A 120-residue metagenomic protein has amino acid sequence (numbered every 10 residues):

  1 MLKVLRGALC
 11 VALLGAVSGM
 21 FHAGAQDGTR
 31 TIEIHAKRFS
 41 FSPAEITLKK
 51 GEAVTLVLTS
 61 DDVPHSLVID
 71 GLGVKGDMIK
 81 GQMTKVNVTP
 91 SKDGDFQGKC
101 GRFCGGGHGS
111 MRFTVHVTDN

Functional and structural regions predicted by a protein language model:
M1-C10: Bacterial N-terminal signal peptides that target proteins for export
G15-A23: C-terminal segment of classical bacterial N-terminal signal peptides
G28-E33, A44-V63, Q82-K92, F96: Beta-strand cores of secreted/periplasmic/IMS beta-sandwich domains, seen most often in copper-related folds
A36-R38, E52, S60-D62, G71-G73 (+3 more regions): A mature extracytoplasmic/lumenal domain signature
S40-S42, G71-G73, M83-K85: Short structured motifs
V63-H65, F113: Short beta-strand/loop motifs in extracellular/secreted proteins, especially within beta-sandwich accessory domains
K75-D77: Surface-exposed loop/edge segments in extracytoplasmic proteins
K80-N120: Extracellular/periplasmic metallocenter environments
